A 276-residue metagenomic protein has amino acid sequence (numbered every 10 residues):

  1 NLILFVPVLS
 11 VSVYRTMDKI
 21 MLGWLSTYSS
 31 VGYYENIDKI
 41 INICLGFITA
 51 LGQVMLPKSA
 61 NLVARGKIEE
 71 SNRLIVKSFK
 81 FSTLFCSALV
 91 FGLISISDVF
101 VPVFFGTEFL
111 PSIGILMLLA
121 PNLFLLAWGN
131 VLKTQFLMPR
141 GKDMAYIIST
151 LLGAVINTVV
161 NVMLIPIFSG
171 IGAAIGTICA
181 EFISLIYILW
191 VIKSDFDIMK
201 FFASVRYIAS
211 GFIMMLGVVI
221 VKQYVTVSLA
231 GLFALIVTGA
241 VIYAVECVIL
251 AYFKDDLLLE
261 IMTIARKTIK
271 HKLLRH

Functional and structural regions predicted by a protein language model:
N1-R15, V54, K58-R73, S194-I208 (+2 more regions): Interhelical loop/hinge segments that connect adjacent transmembrane helices in multipass membrane
F5, L9-C44, N61-L62, D98-E108 (+2 more regions): Helix-terminus/linker motif at the lipid-water interface of multi-pass membrane proteins
P7, V11, R15, D38 (+7 more regions): Short runs within selected transmembrane alpha-helices of multi-pass transporters and secretion channels
V11, T158-N161, I213-V227: Hydrophobic alpha-helical transmembrane segments in multi-pass integral membrane proteins
Y28, L93-F124: Interfacial segments at transmembrane-helix termini and the short loops linking adjacent helices
S29-G32, V76, L110-I113, D143-M144 (+1 more regions): Residues that define the loop-to-transmembrane-helix transition and helix capping in multi-pass membrane transporters
I37-F79, T83-C86, K133-P139: Helix-loop junctions and terminal segments of transmembrane helices in multi-pass membrane transport/translocation
V219-H276: Membrane-proximal transmembrane or re-entrant/amphipathic helices at the cytosolic face
